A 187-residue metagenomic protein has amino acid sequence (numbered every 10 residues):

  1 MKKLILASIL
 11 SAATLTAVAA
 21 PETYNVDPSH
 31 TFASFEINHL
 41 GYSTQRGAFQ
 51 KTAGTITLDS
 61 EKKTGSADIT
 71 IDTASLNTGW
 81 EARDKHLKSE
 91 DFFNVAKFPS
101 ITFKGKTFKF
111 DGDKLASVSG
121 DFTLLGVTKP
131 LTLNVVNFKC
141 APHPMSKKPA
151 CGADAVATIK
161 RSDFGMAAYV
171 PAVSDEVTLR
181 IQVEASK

Functional and structural regions predicted by a protein language model:
M1-V18: Gram-negative bacterial Sec-dependent N-terminal signal peptides
A19-K187: Low-complexity, acidic/polar, glycine-enriched regions of mature
